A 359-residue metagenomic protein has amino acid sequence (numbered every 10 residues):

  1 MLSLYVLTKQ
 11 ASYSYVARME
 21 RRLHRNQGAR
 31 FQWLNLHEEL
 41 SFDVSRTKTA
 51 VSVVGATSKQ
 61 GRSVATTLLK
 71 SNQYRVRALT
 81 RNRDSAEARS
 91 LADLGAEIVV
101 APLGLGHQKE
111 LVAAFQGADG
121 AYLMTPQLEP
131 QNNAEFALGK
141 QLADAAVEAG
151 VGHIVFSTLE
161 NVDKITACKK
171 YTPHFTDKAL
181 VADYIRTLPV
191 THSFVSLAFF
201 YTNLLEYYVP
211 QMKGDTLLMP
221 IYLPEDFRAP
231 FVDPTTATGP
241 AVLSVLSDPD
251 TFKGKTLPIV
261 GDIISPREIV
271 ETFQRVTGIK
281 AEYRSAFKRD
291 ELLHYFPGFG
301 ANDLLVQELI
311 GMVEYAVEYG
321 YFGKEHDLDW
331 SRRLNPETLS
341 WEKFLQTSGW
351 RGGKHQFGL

Functional and structural regions predicted by a protein language model:
M1-V51, Q346-L359: Non-catalytic terminal and boundary segments that flank Rossmann-like NAD(P)-dependent oxidoreductase
S12, L23, F31-S90, L105-Q116 (+4 more regions): Oxidoreductase cofactor-interface core, primarily capturing Rossmann-like NAD(P)-dependent enzymes
A17, Q73, R89-G95, A113 (+3 more regions): Polar/charged alpha-helical tracts
L40, R289-L359: A hydrophobic C-terminal alpha-helical subdomain
A92-L105: Rossmann-fold cofactor-recognition segment
